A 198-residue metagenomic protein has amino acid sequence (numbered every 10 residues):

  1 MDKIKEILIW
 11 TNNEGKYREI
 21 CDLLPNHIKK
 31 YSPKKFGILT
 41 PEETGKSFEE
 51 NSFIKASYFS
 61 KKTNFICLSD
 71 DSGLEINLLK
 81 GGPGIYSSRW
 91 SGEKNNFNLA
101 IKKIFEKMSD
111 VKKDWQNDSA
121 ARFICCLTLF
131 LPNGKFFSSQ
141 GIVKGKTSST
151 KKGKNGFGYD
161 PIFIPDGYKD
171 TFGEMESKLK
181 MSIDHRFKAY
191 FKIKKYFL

Functional and structural regions predicted by a protein language model:
D2-W10, E14-L198: Anionic-ligand binding patches
